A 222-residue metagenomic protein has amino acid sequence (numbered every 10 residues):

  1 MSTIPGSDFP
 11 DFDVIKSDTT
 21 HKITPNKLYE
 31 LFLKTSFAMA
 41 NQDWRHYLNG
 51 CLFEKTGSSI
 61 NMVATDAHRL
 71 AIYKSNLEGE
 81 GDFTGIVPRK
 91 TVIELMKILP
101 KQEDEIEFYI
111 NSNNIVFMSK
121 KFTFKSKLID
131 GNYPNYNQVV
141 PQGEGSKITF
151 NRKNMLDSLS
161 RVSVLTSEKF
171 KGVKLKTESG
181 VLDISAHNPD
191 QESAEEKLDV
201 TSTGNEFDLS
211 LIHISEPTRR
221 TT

Functional and structural regions predicted by a protein language model:
M1-S215, R219-R220: Structural preference for solvent-exposed beta-strand-turn elements and adjacent flexible terminal/loop segments within
